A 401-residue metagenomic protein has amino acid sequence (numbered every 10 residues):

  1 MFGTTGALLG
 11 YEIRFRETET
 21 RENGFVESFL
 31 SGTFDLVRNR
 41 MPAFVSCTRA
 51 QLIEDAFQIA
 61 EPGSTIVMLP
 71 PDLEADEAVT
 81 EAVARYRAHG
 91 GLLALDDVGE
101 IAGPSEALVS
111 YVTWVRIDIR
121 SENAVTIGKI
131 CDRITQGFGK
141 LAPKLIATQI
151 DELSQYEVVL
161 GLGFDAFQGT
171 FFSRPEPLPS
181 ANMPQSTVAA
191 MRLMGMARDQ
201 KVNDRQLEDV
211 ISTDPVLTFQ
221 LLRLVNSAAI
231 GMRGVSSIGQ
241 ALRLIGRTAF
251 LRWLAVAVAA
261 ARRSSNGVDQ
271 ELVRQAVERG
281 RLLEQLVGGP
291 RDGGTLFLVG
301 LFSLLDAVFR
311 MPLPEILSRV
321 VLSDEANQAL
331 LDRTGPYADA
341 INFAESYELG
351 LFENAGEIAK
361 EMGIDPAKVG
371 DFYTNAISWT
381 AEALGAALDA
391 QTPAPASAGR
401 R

Functional and structural regions predicted by a protein language model:
M1-E81, R85, L222, L242-A249 (+3 more regions): Bacterial c-di-GMP phosphodiesterase EAL domain
M1-F2, L8-F15, A43-C47, T65-L69 (+13 more regions): Long, contiguous hydrophobic alpha-helical segments, chiefly transmembrane helices and signal peptides
R16, I117, A259-R263: A broad detector of the eukaryotic-type serine/threonine protein kinase catalytic domain
T18-N23, R40-S46, M68-L69, A88-L93 (+5 more regions): Short linear motifs at secondary-structure transitions and domain/linker junctions
G24-S28, K129, R133, L282: Long, highly charged amphipathic alpha-helices
F25-V26, L141, I150-R401: Conserved alpha-helical "signature site" that marks functionally important helical segments or helix/loop junctions
I59-S173, T295: The catalytic core of metal-dependent phosphodiesterases that act on cyclic dinucleotides
